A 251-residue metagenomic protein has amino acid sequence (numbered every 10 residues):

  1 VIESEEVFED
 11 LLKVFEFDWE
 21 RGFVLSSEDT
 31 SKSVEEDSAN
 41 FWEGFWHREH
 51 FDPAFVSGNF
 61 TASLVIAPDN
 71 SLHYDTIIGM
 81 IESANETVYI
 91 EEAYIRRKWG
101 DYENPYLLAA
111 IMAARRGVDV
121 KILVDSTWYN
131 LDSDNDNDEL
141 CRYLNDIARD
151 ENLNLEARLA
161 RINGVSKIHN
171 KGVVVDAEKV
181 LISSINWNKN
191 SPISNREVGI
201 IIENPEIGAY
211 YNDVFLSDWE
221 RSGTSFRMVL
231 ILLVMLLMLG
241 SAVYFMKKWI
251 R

Functional and structural regions predicted by a protein language model:
V1-R251: Charged, low-complexity intrinsically disordered terminal segments
